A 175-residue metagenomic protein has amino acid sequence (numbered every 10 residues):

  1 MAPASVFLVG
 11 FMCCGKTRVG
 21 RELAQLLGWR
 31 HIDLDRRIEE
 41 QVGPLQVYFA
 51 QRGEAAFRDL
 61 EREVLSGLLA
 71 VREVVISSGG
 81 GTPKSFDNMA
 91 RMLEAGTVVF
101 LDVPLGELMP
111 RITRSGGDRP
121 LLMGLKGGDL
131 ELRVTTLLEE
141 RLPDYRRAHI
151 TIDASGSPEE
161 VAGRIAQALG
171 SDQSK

Functional and structural regions predicted by a protein language model:
A2, L26, E139-K175: NTP-dependent small-molecule kinase module
L8: Hydrophobic anchor at the beta1->P-loop junction of P-loop NTPases
F11: P-loop (Walker A) phosphate-binding loop of NTP-binding proteins
T17: Walker A/P-loop
Q25-L34: Post-Walker A helix-loop "phosphate-sensing" segment adjacent to the P-loop in P-loop NTPases
D33-L93, D118-P120: ATP-dependent small-molecule kinase phosphotransfer cores that center on conserved nucleotide phosphate-binding segments
A95-L142: A glycine- and Lys/Arg-enriched "phosphate-lid" helix/loop adjacent to the NTP-binding pocket of small-molecule kinases
